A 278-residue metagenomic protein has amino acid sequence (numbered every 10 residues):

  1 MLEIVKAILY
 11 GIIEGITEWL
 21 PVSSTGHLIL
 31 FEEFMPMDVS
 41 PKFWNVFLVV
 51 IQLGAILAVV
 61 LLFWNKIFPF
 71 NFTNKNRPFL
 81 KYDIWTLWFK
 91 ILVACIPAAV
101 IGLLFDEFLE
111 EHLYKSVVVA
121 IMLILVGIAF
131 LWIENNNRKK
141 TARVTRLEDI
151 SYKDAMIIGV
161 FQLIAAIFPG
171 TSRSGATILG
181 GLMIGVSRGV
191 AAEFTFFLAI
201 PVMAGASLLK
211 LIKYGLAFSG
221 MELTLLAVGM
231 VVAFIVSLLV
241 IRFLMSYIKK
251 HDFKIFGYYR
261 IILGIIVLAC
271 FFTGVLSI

Functional and structural regions predicted by a protein language model:
M1-I278: Multi-pass membrane proteins that catalyze or facilitate reactions on polyprenyl-/lipid-phosphate substrates and their
